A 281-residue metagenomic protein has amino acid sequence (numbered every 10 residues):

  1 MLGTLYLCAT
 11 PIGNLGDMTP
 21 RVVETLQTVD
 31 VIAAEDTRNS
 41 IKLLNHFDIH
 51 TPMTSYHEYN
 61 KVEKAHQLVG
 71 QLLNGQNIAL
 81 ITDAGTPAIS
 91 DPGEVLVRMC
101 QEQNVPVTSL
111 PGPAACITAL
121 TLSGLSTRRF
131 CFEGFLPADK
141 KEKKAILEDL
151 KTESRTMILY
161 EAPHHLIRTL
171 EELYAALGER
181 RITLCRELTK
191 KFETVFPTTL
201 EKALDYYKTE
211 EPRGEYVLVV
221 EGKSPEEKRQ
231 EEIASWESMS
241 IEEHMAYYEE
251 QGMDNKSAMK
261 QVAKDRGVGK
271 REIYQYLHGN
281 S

Functional and structural regions predicted by a protein language model:
M1-H57: Glycine-rich, flexible N-terminal cofactor/catalytic loop recognition
L2, T156, P163-S281: A contiguous loop/helix-start segment that scaffolds small-molecule binding in enzyme catalytic cores
G3-L5, G75-A79, R155-T156: Loop/turn-to-beta-strand initiation segments
I12-G13, D83-P87, P163-H165, K223-P225: Short glycine-rich anion-binding loops that position phosphate/pyrophosphate groups of nucleotides and phosphorylated
L26-I32, N104-T108, T156-M157: Short active-site oxyanion
T54-V62, L136-D139: Conserved helicase motor
P92-E94, N255: Glycine-centered tight-turn and secondary-structure capping sites
V95-E153: Class I SAM-dependent methyltransferase SAM-binding "motif I" and its flanking Rossmann-like core
